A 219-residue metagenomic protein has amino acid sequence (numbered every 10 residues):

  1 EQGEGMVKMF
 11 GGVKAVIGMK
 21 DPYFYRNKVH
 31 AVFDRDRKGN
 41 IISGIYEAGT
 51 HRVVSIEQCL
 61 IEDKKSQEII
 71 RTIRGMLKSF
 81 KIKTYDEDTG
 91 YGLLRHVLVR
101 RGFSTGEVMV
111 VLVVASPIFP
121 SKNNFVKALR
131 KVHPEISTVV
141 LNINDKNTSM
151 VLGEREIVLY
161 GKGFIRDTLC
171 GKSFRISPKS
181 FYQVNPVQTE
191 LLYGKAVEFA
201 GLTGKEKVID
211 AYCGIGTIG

Functional and structural regions predicted by a protein language model:
E1-G219: Accessory RNA-recognition modules of RNA-modification enzymes
